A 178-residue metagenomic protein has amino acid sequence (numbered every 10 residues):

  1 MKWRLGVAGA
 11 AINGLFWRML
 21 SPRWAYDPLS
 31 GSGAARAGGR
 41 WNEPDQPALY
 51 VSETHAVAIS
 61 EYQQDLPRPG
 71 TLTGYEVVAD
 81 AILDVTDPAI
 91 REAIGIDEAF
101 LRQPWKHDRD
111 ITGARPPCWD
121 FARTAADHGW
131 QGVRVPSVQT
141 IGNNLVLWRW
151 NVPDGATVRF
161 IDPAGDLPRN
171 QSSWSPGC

Functional and structural regions predicted by a protein language model:
M1-R36, R40-E43, D65-C178: Active-site and NAD+-binding cores of ADP-ribose-processing enzymes
G39-P67: Extended catalytic/binding region for NAD+/ADP-ribose chemistry, centered on the ART fold
